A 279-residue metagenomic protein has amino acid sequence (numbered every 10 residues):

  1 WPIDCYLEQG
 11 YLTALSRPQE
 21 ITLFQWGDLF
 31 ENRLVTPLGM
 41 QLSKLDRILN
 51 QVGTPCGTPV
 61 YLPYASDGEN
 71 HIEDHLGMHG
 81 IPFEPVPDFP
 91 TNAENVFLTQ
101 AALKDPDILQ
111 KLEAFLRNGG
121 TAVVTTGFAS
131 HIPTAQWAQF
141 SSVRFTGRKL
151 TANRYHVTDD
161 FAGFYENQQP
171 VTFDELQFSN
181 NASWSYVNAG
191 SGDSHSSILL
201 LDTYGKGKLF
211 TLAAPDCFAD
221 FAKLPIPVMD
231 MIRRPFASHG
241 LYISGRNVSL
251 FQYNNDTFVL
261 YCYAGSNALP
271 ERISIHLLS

Functional and structural regions predicted by a protein language model:
W1-H79, T211-A213, A219-F221: Hydrophobic targeting/anchoring helices
I21-Q25, E84-F89: Interface-prone segments of viral and bacterial extracellular assemblies
D28, T91, S130-H131: Positions that flank functional sites
F30-L34, D67-H71, N95, N181-A182 (+1 more regions): N-terminal start-of-chain detector that recognizes signal peptides and the immediate post-cleavage beginning
F83, P87, T99-S279: A conserved amphipathic helix/loop scaffold that creates a polar/acidic microenvironment used either to coordinate
P90-V96: Short acidic/histidine-rich motifs immediately flanking catalytic phosphotransfer sites in two-component signaling
